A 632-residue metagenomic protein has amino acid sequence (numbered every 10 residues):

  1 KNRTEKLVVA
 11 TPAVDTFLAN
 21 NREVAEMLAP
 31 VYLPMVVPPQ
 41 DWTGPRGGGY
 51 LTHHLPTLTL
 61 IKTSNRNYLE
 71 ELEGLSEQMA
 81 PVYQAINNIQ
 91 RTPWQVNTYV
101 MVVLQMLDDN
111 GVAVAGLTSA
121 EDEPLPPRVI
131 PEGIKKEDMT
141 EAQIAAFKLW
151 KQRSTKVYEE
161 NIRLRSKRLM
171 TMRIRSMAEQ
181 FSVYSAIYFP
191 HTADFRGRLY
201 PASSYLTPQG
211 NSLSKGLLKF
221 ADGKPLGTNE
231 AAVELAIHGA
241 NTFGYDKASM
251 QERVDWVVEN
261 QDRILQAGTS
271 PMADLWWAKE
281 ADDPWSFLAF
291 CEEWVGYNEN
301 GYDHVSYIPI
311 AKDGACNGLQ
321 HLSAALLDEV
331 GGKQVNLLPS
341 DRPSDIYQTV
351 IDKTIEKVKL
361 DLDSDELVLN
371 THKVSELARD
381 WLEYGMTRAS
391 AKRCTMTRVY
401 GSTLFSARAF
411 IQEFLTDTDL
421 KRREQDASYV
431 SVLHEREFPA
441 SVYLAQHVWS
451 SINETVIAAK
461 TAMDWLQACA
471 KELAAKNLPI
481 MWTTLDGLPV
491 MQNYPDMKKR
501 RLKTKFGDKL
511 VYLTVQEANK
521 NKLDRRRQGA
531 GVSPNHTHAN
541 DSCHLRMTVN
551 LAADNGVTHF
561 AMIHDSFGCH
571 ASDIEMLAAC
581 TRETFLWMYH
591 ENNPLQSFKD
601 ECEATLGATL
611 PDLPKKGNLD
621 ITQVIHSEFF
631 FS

Functional and structural regions predicted by a protein language model:
K1-T395, G401-H536, L551, N555 (+3 more regions): Non-catalytic nucleic-acid-binding interfaces of large nucleic-acid enzymes and RNP effectors
T395-T397, E413, H564-H570: Conserved short loop/turn motifs at secondary-structure junctions
N535, A539-A552, G556-D573: C-terminal, well-structured subdomains that either form a transmembrane helix-short loop-helix hairpin in multi-pass
